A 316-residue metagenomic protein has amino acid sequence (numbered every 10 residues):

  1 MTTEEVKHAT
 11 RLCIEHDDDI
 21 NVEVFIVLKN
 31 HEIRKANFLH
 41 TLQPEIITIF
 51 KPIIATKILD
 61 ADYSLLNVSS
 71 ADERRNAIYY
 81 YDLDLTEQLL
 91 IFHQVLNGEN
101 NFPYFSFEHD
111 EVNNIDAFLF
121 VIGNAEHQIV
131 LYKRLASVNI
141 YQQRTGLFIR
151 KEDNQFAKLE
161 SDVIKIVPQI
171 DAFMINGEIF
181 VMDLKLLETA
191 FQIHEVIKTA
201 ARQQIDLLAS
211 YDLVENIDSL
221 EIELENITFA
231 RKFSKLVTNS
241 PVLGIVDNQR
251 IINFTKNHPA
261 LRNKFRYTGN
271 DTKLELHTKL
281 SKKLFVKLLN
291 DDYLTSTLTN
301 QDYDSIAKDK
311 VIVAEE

Functional and structural regions predicted by a protein language model:
T2-F50: Charged, amphipathic alpha-helical stretches
I33-Y211, K232, L236-Y303: Acidic, low-complexity, intrinsically disordered interaction modules
N216-V242: Extracellular ectodomain segments of secreted/surface proteins
A307-E316: Short, low-order "capping/linker" segments at domain edges
